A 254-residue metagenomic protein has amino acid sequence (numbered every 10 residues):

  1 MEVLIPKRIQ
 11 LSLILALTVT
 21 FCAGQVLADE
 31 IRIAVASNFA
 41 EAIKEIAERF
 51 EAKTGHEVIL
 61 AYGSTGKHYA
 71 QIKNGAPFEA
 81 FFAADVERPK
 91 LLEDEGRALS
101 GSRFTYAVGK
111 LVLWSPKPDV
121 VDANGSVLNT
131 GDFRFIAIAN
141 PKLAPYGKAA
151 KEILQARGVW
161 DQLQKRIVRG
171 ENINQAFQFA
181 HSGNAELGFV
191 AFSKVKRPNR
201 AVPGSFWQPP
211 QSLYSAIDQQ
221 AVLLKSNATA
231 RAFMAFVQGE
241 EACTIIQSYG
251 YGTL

Functional and structural regions predicted by a protein language model:
E2-L13: Bacterial N-terminal signal peptides that target proteins for export
L11-C22: Bacterial N-terminal signal peptides
L27-G55, I59-Y62, G66-A76, A83-V86 (+2 more regions): Exported/periplasmic ABC-transporter solute-binding proteins
G101: Active-site phosphate-binding/coordination module
